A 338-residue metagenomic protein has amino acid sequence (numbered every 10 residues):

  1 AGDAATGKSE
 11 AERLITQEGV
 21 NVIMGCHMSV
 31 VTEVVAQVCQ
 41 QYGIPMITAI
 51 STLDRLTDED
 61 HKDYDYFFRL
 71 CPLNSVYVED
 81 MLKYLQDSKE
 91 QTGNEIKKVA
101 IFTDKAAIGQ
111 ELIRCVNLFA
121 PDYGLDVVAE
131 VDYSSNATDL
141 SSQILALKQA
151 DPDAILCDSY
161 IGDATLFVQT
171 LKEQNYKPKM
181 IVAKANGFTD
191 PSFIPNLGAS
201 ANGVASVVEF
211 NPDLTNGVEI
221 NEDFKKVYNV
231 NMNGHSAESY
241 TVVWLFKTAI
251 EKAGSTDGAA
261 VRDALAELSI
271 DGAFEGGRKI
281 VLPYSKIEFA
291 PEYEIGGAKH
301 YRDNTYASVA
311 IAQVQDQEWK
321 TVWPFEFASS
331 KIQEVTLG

Functional and structural regions predicted by a protein language model:
A1-A5, A129-D139, E209-F210: Short beta->alpha junction loops
A4-N21, Q86-Q91, D139-D151: Short, well-structured alpha-helical segments in soluble
E18-N21, G124-D132, D151-A154, N175-P178 (+1 more regions): A local structural motif
V20-E130, K179-S206: Extracytoplasmic ligand/sensor domains, especially the bilobed periplasmic-binding protein
S29-Q41, V116, T138-L140, L145 (+1 more regions): Hydrophobic alpha-helical
E33, E79, T165, A237-W244 (+2 more regions): A structural signal for well-ordered alpha-helical segments within the folded catalytic domains of diverse enzymes
L171-V243, E251, V322-L337: Extracellular/periplasmic periplasmic-binding protein-like sensory domains
F224-N233, K247-T321: Segments of small-molecule ligand-sensing domains
